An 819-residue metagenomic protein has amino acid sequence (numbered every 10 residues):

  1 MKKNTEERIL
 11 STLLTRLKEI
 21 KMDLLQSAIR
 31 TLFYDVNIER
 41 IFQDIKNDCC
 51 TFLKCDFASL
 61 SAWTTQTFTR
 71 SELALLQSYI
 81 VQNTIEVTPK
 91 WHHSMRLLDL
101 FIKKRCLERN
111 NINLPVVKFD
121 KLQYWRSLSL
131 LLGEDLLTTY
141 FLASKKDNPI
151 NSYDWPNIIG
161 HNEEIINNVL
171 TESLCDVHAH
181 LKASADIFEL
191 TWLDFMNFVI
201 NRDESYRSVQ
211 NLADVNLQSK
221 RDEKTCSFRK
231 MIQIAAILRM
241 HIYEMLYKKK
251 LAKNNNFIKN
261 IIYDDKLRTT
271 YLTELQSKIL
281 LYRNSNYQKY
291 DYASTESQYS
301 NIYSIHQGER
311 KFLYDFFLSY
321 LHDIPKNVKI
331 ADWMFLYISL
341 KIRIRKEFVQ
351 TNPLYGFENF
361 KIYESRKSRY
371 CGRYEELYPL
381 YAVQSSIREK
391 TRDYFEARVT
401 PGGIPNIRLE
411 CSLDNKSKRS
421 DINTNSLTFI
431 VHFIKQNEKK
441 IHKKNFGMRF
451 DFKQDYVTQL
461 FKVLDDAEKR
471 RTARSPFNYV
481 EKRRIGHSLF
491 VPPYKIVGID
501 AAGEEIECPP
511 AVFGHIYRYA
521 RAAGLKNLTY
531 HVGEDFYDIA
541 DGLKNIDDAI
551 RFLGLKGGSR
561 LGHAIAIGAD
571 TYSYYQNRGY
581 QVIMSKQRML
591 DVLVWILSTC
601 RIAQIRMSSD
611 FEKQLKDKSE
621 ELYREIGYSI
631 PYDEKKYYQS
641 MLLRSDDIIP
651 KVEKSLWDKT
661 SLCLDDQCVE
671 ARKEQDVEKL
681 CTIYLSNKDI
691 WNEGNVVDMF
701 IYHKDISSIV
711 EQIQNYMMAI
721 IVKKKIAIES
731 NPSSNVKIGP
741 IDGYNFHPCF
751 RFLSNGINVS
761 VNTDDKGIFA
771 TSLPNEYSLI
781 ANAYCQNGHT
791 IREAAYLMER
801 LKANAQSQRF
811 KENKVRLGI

Functional and structural regions predicted by a protein language model:
M1-I819: Metal-cofactor-binding active-site regions of metalloenzymes
